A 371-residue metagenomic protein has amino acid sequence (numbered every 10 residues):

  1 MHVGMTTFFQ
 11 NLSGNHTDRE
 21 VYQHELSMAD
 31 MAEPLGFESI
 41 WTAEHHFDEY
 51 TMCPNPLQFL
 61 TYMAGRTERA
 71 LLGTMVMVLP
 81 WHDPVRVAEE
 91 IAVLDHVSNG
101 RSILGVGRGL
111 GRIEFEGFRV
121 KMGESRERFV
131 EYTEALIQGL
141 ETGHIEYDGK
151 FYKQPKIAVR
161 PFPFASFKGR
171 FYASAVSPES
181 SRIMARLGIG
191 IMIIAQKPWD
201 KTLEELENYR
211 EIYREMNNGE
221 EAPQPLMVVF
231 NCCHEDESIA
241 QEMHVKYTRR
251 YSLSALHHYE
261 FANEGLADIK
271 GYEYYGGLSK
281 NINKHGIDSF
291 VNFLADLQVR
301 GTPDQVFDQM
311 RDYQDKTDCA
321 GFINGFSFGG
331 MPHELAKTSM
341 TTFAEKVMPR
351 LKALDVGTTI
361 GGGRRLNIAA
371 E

Functional and structural regions predicted by a protein language model:
M1-R66, A70-L72, F167-G169, G361-E371: N-terminal beta1-alpha1-beta2 module of alpha/beta enzyme domains
H2-D18, P80-Y147, F151, I191-M192 (+1 more regions): Flexible, glycine-rich active-site loops centered on histidine and acidic residues that chelate a metal or position
V3, G36, E44, M63 (+6 more regions): Conserved, mostly hydrophobic/aromatic
V3-T7, I40-T42, L72-T74, S102-V106 (+4 more regions): Hydrophobic faces of well-ordered beta-strands that scaffold small-molecule active sites in alpha/beta enzyme cores
T7-Y22, M77-V85, A165-A175, L294-P303: Active-site mouth loops of central-metabolism enzymes
R19-M31, E90, A175-R182, Q305-D312: Short, acidic/polar
E33, L60-E68, I91, D95-R101 (+3 more regions): Acidic (Asp/Glu)-rich catalytic clusters
R126-V159, D200-C319, K352-E371: An alpha-helical appendage that flanks or caps ligand/catalytic pockets
